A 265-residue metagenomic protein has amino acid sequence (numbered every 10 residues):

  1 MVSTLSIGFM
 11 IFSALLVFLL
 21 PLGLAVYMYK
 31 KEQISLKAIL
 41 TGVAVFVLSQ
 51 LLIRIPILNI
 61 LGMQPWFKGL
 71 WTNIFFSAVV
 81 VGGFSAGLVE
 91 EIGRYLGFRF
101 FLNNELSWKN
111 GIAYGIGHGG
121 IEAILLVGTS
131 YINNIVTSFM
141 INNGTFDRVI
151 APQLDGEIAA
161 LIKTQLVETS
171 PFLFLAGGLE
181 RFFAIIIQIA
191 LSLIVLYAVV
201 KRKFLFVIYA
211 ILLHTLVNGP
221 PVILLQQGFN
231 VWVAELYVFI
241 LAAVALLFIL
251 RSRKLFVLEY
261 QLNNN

Functional and structural regions predicted by a protein language model:
M1-N265: Hydrophobic alpha-helical segments at protein termini of multi-pass membrane proteins
